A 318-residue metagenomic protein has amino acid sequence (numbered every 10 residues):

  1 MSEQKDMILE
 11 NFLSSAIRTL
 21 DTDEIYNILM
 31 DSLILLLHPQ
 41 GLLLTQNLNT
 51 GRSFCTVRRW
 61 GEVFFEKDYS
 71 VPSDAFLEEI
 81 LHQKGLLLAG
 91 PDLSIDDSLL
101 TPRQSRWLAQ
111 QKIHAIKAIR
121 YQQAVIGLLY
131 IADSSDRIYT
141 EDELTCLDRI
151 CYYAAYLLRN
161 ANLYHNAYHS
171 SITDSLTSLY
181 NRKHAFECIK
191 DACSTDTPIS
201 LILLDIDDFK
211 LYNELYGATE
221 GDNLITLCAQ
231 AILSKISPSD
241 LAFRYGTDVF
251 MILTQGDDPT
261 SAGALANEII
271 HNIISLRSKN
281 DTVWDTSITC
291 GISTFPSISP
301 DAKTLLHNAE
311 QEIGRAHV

Functional and structural regions predicted by a protein language model:
M1-E24: Signal-transmission linkers at sensory-effector interfaces
N11-F12, L163-Y180, C188: Amphipathic HAMP/coiled-coil signal-transducing linker helices that couple sensory inputs to cytosolic output domains
F64-A89, L93-D96: Acidic/proline- and glycine-rich, intrinsically disordered low-complexity segments that serve as regulatory linkers
P91-I113: Signal-transducing coupling segments at domain and membrane junctions
K112-R120: A short, aliphatic-rich beta-strand micro-motif
N181-S200, D207-S237, F243-T247, M251-I252 (+2 more regions): Conserved long alpha-helical elements within nucleotide-processing catalytic cores of c-di-GMP signaling and class III
R244, H271-T289: Catalytic core regions of nucleotide second-messenger enzymes
G263, N267, F295-H317: Catalytic-core segments of nucleotide cyclases and related cyclic-nucleotide turnover enzymes
